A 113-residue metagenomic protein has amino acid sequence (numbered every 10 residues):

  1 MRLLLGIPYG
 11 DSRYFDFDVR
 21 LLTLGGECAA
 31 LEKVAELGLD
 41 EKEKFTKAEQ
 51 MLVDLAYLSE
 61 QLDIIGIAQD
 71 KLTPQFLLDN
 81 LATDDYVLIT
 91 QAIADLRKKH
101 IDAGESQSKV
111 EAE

Functional and structural regions predicted by a protein language model:
M1-E113: Short, surface-exposed, charged amphipathic helix/loop patches that serve as local interaction elements
